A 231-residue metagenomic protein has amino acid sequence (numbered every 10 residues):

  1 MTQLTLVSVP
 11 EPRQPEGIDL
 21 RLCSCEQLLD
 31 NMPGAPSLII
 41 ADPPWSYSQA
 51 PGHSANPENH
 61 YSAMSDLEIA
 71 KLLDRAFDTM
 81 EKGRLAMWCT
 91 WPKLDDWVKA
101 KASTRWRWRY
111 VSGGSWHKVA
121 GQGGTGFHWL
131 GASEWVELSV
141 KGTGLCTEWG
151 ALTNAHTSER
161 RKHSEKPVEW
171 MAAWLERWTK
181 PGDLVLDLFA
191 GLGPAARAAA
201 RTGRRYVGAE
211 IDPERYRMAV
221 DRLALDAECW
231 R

Functional and structural regions predicted by a protein language model:
M1-L186, A190-R231: Class I S-adenosyl-L-methionine-dependent methyltransferase catalytic core
